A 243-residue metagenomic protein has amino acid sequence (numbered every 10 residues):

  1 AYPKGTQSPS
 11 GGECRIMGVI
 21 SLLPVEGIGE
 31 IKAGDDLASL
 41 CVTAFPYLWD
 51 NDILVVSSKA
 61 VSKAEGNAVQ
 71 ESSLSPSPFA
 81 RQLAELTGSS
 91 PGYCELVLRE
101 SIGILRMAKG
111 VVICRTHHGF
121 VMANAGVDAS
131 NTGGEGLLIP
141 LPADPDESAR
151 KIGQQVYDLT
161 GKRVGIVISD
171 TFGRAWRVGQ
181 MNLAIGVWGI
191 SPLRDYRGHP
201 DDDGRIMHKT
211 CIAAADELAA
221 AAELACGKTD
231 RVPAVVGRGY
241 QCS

Functional and structural regions predicted by a protein language model:
G18-F79: N-terminal, positively charged regions that mediate nucleic acid binding
G18-I28, A68-E71, F79-P140, L159-S243: A structural signal for small-residue-enriched, beta-sheet-centric alpha/beta enzyme cores and oligomeric scaffold folds
K32-F45, A143-T160: Phosphate-interacting basic helix/loop segments used at nucleotide- and nucleic-acid interfaces
I53, R150, V164: Short alpha-helical basic/polar micro-motif
